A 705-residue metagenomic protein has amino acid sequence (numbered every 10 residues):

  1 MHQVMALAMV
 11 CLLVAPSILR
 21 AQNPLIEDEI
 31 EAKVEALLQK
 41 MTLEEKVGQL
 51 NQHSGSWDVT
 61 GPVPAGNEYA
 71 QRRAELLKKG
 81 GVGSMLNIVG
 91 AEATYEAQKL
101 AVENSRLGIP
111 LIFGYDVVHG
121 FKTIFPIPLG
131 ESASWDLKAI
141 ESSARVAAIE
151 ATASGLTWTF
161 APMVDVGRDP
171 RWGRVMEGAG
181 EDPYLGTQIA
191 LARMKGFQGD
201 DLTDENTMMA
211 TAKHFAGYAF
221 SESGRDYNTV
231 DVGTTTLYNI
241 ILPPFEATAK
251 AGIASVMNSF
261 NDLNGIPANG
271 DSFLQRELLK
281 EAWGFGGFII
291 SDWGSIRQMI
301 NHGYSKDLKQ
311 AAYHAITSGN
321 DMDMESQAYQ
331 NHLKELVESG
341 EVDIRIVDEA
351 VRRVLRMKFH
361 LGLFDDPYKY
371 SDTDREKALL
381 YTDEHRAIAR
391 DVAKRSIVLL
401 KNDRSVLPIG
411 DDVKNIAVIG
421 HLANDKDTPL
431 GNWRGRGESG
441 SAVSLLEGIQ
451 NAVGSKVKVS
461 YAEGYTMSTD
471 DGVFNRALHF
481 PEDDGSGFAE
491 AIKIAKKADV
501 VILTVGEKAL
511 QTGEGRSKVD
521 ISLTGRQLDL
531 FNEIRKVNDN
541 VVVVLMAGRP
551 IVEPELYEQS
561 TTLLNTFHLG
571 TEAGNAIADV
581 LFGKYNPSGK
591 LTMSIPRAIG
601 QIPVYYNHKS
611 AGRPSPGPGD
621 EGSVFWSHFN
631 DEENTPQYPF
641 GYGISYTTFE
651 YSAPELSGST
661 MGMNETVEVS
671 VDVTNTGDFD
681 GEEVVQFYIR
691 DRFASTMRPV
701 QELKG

Functional and structural regions predicted by a protein language model:
M1-N23: Bacterial Sec-dependent N-terminal signal peptides
A21-G705: Glycoside hydrolase catalytic-domain context in secreted enzymes
